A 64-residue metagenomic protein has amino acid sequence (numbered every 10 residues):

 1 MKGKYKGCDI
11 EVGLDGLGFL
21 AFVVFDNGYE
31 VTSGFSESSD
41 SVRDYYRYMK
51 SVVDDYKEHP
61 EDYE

Functional and structural regions predicted by a protein language model:
M1-G18: Short N-terminal "domain-start" leader segments that mark the transition from disordered tails or signal peptides into
G7, G13, V24-F25, V52: Intrinsically disordered, low-complexity peptide-like regions
L14-E30: Short aromatic-glycine-(Arg/Gly/Cys) micro-motifs in beta-strand/loop hairpins
Y29-E64: Mixed-charge, Lys/Arg-enriched low-complexity segments
